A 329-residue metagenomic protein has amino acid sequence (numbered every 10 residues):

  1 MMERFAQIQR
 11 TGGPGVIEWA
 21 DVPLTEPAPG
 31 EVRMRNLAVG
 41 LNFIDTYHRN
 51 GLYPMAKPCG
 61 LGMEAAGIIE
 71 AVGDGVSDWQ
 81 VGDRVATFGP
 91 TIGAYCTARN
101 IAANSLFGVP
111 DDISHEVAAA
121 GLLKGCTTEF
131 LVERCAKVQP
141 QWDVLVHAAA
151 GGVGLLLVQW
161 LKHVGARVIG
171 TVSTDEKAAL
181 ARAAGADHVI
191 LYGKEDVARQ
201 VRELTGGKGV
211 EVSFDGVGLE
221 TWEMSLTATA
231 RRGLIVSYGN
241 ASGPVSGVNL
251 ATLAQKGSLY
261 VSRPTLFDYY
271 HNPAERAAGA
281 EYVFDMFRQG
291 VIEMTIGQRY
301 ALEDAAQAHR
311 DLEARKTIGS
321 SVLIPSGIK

Functional and structural regions predicted by a protein language model:
P23-G40, N50-G93: Glycine-rich beta-strand-centered segment in the early N-terminal region that forms part of a ligand/cofactor-binding
Y47, T87-A150: NAD(P)H dinucleotide-binding glycine-rich loop of Rossmann-like/cofactor-binding domains, especially the beta1-alpha1
R84, D143, R167, G233-L234 (+1 more regions): Short glycine-centered segments of the SAM/dcSAM-binding site in methyltransferase folds
A94-C96, S173-L180, V245-L250: Short, glycine/polar-rich helix-capping loops at beta-to-alpha or helix-loop-helix junctions that flank or form
A119-E195: Mid-domain Rossmann-like dinucleotide-binding core that forms the NAD(H)/NADP(H) cofactor-binding site
V172, E220-I292, P325-K329: Glycine-rich phosphate-binding loop and adjacent beta-alpha segment of Rossmann(oid) nucleotide-cofactor-binding
V197-G207: Short amphipathic alpha-helix with an adjacent loop that forms part of the alpha/beta core around
